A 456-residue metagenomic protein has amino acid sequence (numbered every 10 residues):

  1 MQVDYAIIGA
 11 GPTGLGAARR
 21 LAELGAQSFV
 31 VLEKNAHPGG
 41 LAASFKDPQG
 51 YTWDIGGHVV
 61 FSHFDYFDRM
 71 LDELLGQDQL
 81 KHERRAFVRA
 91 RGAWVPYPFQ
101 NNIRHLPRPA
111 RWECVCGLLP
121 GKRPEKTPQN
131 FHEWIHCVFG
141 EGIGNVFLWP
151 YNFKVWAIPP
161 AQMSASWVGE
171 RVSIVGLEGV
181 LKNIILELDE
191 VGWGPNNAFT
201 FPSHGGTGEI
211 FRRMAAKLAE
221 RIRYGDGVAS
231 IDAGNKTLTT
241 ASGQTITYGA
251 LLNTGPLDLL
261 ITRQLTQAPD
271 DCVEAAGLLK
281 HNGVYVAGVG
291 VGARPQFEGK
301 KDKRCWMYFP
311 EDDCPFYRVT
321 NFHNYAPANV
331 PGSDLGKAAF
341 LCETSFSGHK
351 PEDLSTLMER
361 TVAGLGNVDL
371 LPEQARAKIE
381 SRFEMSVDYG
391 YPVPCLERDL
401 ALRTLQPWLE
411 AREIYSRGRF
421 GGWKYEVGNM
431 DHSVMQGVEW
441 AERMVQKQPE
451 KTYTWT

Functional and structural regions predicted by a protein language model:
V3-V31: N-terminal Rossmann-like FAD-binding beta1-loop-alpha1 element of flavoenzymes
A6-I8, L32, I246-L260: Short hydrophobic core segments
T13, H37, D258: Conserved Rossmann-like nucleotide-cofactor binding loop
A22-P48: Glycine-rich FAD pyrophosphate-binding loop
P48-P124: Dinucleotide-binding Rossmann-like beta1-alpha1 core, especially the glycine-rich loop that anchors the ADP
A93, R104, A110-I231, N235-K236 (+2 more regions): Active-site/ligand-binding neighborhood in enzyme catalytic cores
A241-G243: Glycine-centered tight beta-turn/hairpin loop motif at sheet-sheet or coil-to-beta transitions
Y248-A250, D258-Y415, W423-E426, H432-M435 (+3 more regions): C-terminal segments that line or cap access tunnels to active or ligand-binding sites in enzymes and enzyme-associated
